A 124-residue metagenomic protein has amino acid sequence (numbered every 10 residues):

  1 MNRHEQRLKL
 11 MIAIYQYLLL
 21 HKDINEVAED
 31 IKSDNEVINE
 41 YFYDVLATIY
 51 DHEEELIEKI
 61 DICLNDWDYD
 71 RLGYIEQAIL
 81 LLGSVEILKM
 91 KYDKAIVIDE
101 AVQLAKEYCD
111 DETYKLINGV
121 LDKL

Functional and structural regions predicted by a protein language model:
M1-L124: N-terminal interaction/assembly modules
